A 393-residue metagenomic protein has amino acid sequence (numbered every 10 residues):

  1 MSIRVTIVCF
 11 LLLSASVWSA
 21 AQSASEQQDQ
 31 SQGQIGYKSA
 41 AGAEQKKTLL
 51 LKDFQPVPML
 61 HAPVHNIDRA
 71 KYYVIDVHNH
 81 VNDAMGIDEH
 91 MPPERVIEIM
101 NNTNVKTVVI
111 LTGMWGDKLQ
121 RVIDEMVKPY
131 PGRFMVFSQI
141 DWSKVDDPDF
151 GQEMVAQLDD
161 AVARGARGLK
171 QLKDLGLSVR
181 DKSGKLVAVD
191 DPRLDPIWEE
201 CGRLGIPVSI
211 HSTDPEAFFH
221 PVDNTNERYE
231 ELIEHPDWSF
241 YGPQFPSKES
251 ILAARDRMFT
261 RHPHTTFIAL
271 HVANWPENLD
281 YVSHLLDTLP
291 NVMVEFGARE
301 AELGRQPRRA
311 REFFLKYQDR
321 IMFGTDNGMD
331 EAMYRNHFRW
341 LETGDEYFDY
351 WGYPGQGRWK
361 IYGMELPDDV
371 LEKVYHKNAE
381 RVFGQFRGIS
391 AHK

Functional and structural regions predicted by a protein language model:
T6-S16: Bacterial N-terminal signal peptides
S23-P129: An N-terminally biased module of ancient metal coordination in phosphate/nucleic-acid-related enzymes
G33-D53, K71, R180, E216-Q244 (+2 more regions): Active-site gating loops and adjacent loop-to-helix segments of metal-dependent hydrolytic enzymes
K38-P58, H65, L119-W238: Active-site gating/metal-coordination segments in enzymes
P58-P63, M91-V96, D117-E125, E153-Q157 (+3 more regions): Alpha-helical scaffolding within the catalytic cores of extracellular/periplasmic polymer-degrading hydrolases
I75-N79, V108-I110, V136-Q139, L169-Q171 (+4 more regions): Hydrophobic faces of well-ordered beta-strands that scaffold small-molecule active sites in alpha/beta enzyme cores
N82-M91, L111-Q120, S143-Q152, V179 (+4 more regions): Acidic-and-aromatic substrate-binding clefts and catalytic sites of carbohydrate-active enzymes
P243-Q244, K248-R257, R261-K393: H/E-rich (His + Asp/Glu) clusters that bind or coordinate divalent metals
